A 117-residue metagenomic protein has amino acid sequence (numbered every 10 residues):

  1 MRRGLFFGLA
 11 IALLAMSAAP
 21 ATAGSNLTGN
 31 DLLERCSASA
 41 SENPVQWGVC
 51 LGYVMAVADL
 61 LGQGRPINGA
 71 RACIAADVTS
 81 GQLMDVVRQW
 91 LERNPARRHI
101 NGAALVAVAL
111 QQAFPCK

Functional and structural regions predicted by a protein language model:
M1-G8: Bacterial N-terminal signal peptides that target proteins for export
I11: C-terminal active-site/capping subdomain that shapes the small-molecule cofactor and substrate pocket of enzyme
A15-P20: N-terminal signal peptide c-region/cleavage motif recognized by signal peptidases
T22-G24: Boundary of Sec targeting at the N-terminus
L27-M84: Short N-proximal segments of mature Sec-exported proteins
R88-K117: Short, compact, well-ordered microdomains
